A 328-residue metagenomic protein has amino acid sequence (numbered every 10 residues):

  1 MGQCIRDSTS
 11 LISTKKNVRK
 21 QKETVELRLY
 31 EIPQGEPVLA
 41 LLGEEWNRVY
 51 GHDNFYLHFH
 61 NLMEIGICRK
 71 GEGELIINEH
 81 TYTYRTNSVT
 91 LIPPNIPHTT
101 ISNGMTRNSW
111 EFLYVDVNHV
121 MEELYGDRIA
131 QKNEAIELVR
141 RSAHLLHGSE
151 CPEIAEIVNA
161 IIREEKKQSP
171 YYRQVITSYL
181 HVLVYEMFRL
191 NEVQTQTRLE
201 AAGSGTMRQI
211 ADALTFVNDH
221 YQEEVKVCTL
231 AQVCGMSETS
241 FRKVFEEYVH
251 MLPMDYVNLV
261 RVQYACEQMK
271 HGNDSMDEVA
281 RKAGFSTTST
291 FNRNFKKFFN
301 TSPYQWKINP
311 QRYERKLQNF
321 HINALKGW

Functional and structural regions predicted by a protein language model:
M1-V89, G104, D127-K132, R141 (+2 more regions): Generic protein-terminus/edge-of-domain signal
R69, A155-K166, L214, N218-Y221 (+1 more regions): Regular secondary-structure segments
L75, W110, V115, I154 (+6 more regions): Hydrophobic alpha-helical core bundles mediating ligand binding, dimerization, or RNAP-core interactions
L91-P93: Transmembrane beta-barrel strand/turn architecture of Gram-negative outer membrane proteins
N95-V120: Ligand-binding loop in jelly-roll beta-barrel domains
D127-E156: Aromatic/histidine-rich interaction motifs
R140-E150, E165-I176, V184-D219, E223 (+2 more regions): Short, Lys/Arg-enriched, Trp-marked, Pro/Gly-tolerant hinge/linker segments that flank
E186-R189, F216-V262, D274, A280-N309: Basic/polar phosphate-binding segments, predominantly the helix-turn-helix DNA-binding elements of transcriptional
